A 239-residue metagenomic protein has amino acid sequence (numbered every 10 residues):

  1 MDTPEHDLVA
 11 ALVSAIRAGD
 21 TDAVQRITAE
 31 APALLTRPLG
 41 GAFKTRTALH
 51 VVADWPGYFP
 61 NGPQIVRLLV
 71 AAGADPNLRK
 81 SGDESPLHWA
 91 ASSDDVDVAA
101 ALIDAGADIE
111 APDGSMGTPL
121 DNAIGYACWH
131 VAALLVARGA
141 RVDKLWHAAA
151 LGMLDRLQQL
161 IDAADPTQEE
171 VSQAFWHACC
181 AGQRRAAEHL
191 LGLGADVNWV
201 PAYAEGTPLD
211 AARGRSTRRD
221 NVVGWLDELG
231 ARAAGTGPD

Functional and structural regions predicted by a protein language model:
D2-A11, G125, W129-A181, L193 (+1 more regions): Ankyrin-repeat-protein effector appendages
L8, A42-T45, D83, M116 (+2 more regions): Start-of-repeat signature of ankyrin repeats
S14-G19, V51-N61, W89-D95, N122-C128 (+3 more regions): Ankyrin repeat A-helix N-terminal signature
T28-L34, I65-D75, A100-D108, L134-A140 (+3 more regions): Ankyrin repeat domain, specifically the short helix-to-loop turn at the C-terminus of the second helix of each repeat
T36-G40, P76-R79, I109-P112, K144 (+4 more regions): Ankyrin repeat boundary signal
D54, D113-M116, A202-Y203: Beta-propeller blade termini and top-face loops
R67, G73-I124, A133: A generic tandem-repeat structural signature
E110, C179-A211: Ankyrin-repeat and related helical/solenoid repeat scaffolds used for protein-protein interactions
